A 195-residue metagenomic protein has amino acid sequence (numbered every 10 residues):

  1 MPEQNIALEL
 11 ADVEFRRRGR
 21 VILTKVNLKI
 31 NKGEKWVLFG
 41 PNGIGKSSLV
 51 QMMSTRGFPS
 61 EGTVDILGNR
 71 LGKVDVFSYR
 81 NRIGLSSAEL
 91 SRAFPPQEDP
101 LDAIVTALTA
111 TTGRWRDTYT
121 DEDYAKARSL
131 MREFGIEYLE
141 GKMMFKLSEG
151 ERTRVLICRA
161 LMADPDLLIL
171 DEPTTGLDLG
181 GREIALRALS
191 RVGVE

Functional and structural regions predicted by a protein language model:
F39-P41: The feature captures the beta-strand-to-loop junction immediately N-terminal to the Walker
S54: Helix-to-loop junction immediately C-terminal to a conserved catalytic motif
G62-G72, Y79: Conserved ABC transporter NBD signature motif
A88-K146: ABC-family P-loop ATPase nucleotide-binding domains
I157: Hydrophobic anchor residue at the start of the ABC signature
D164: Conserved catalytic motifs of ABC-family nucleotide-binding domains
L168-E172: Catalytic Walker B motif of ABC-type/P-loop ATPase nucleotide-binding domains
